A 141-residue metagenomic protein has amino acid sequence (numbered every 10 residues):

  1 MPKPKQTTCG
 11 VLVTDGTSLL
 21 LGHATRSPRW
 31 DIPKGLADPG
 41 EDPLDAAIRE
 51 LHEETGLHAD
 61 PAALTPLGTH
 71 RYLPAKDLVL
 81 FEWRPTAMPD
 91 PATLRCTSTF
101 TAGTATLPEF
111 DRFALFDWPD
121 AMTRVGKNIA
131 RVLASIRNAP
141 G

Functional and structural regions predicted by a protein language model:
M1-I32, F81: N-terminal strand-loop-strand
Q6, A75-L78, P108: Short connector loops at helix/strand junctions that flank enzyme active sites, especially segments positioning acidic
T14-L19, R26-P28, D38, P74-A75 (+1 more regions): Short, charged/polar surface micro-motifs in flexible loops or helix N-caps
I32-P66: The catalytic Nudix box helix
A37, A121-M122: A generic structural signal for short hydrophobic patches within well-formed alpha-helices
H70-G103, A114, A134-P140: Active-site-adjacent beta-strand/loop module that shapes the phosphate/pyrophosphate-binding cleft
A105-D111: Non-DNA-binding regulatory cores of transcription-related proteins, predominantly C-terminal effector-binding
R124-S135: Short, compact, well-ordered microdomains
